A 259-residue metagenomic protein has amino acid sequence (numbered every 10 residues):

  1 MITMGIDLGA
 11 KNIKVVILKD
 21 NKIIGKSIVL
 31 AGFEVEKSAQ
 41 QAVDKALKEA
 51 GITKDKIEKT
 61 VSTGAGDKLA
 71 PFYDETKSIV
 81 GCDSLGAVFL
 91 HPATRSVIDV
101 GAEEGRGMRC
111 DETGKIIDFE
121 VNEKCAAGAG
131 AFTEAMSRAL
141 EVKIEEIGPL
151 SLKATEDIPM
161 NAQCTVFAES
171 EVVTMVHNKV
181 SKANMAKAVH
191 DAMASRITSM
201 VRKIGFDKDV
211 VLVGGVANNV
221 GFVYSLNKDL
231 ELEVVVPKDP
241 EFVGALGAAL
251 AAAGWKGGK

Functional and structural regions predicted by a protein language model:
T3-K37, Q41, K45, I116-K124: Short glycine-rich, Thr/Ser-proximal phosphate-binding strand/loop in the N-terminal lobe of ATP-dependent enzymes
S27, I79-L140, V236: Glycine-rich phosphate-binding loop of actin/hexokinase-like ATP-binding domains
I28-A31, A50-G81, I117: Short beta-strand-loop/turn "lid" adjacent to the catalytic site in phosphate-handling enzymes
V43-E58, I197-K208: Phosphate/pyrophosphate-binding loops at sites that engage ATP/ADP/AMP, CoA/4′-phosphopantetheine, polyphosphate
A65, R202, F206-D229, P240-G244: Glycine-rich phosphate-binding loops at beta-strand->alpha-helix junctions
A127, E134, R138, V142-N178: Conserved ATP-utilizing enzyme core subdomain
G130-E134, P237-K259: Glycine-rich phosphate-binding/hydrolytic loop that grips phosphoryl groups
A168-V201, E241: Adenine-nucleotide phosphate-binding core of ATP-dependent small-molecule kinases
